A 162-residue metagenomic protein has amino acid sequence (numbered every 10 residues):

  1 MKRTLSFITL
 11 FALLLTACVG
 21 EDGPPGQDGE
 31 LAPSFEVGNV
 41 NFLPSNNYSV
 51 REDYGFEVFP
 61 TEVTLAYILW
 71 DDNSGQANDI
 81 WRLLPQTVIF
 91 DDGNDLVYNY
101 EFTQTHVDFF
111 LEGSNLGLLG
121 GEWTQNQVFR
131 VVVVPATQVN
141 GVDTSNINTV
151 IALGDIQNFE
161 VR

Functional and structural regions predicted by a protein language model:
M1-T4: Positively charged n-region of N-terminal signal peptides that target proteins for export
T9-A12: Hydrophobic helical h-region of N-terminal Sec-dependent signal peptides in bacterial secretory/periplasmic proteins
L14-A17: C-terminal motif of bacterial Sec signal peptides marking the signal peptidase cleavage site
G20-F35: Collagen/collagen-like triple-helix recognition
E30-A32, S45-R51, V128: Intrinsic-disorder/low-complexity, polar/charged segments enriched in Ser/Thr/Lys/Arg/Asp/Glu/Gln
A32-L43, N140-S145: Disulfide-bonded cysteine-rich modules in secreted/extracellular proteins, activating on the conserved Cys frameworks
V37-G120: Extracellular attachment/recognition segments
T124-R162: C-terminal partner/receptor-binding element of secreted or periplasmic proteins
